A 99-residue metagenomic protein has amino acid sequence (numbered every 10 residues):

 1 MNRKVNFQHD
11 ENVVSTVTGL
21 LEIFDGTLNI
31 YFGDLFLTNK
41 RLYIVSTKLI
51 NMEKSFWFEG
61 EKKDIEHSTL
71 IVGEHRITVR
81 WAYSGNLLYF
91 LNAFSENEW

Functional and structural regions predicted by a protein language model:
M1-L35, H75, L88-W99: Anionic N-terminal interaction surfaces
N6, R80-Y83: Intrinsic-disorder-associated interaction segments
F32, N39-K40, H67, E74: Residue-level signal for tight coil/turn positions that link beta-strands
R41-I44, M52-T69: Phosphoinositide-dependent membrane-docking surfaces
L42-S46, V72, V79: Short hydrophobic/aromatic-rich beta-strand segments that constitute the beta-sheet cores of beta-sandwich/beta-barrel
K48-E53, R76-T78, G85: Short, surface-exposed beta-strand-loop junctions and turns on beta-sheet-rich folds
G60, A82-G85: Short coil/turn linker and secondary-structure boundary residues
